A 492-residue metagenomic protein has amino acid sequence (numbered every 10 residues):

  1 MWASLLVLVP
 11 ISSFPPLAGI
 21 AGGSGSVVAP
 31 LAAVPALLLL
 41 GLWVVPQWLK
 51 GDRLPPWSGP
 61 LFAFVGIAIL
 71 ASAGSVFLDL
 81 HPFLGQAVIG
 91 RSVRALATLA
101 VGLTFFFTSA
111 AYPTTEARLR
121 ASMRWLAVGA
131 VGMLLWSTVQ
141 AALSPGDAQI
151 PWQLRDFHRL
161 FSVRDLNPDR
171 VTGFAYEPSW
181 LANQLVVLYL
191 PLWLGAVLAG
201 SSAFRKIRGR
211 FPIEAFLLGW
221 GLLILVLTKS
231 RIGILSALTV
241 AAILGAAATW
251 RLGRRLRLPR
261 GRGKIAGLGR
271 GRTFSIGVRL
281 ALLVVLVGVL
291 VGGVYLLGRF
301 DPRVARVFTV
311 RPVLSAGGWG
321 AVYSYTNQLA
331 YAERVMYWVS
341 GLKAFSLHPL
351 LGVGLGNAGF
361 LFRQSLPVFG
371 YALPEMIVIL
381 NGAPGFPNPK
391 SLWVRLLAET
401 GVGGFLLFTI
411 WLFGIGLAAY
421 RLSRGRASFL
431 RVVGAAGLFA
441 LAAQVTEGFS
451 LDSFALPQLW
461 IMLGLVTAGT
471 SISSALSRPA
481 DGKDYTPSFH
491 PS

Functional and structural regions predicted by a protein language model:
M1-H81, T114-R120, R124, Q149-Q153 (+4 more regions): Transmembrane signal-anchor hairpin modules in multi-pass inner-membrane enzymes, especially those that act on
V7-I20, L227-G233, K390-T400, L430-G469: Membrane helix-loop boundary segments at the extracytoplasmic
S13-G22, P82-G85, R159-A175, M336 (+1 more regions): Juxtamembrane membrane-water interface segments that cap and precede transmembrane helices
V27-L37, A63, L84-A111, A130: Aromatic-anchored transmembrane helix interface
V65-I69, L99-T108, R120-P168, T172-A266 (+6 more regions): Alpha-helical transmembrane segments of multi-pass inner-membrane proteins
L135, A141-P145, T228, L244-T326 (+3 more regions): A membrane-periplasm/extracellular boundary helix in multi-pass inner-membrane enzymes that assemble envelope glycans
A242, A246-R251, P387, E399-A443: Hydrophobic transmembrane alpha-helices and their immediate junctions
S324-V339, L347, L351-T400: Long extracytoplasmic/lumenal interhelical loops at the membrane interface of multi-pass membrane proteins
